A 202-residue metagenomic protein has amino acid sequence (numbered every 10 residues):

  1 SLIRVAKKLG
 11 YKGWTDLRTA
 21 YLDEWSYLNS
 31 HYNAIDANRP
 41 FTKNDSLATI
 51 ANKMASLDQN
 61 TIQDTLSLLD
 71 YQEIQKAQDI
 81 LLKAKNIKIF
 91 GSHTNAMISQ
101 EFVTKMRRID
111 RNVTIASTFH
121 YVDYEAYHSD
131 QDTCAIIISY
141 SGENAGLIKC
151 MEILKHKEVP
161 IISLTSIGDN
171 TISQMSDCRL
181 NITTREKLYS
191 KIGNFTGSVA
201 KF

Functional and structural regions predicted by a protein language model:
R4-Q72: HTH-adjacent hinge/linker in prokaryotic transcriptional regulators
W14, L47, A51, A55 (+5 more regions): Generic structural signal for well-ordered, non-membrane alpha-helical segments in soluble metabolic enzymes
D70-L82: Short, acidic loop-to-helix structural element flanking the phosphoryl-transfer center in phosphate-processing enzymes
D79-K201: Glycine-rich phosphate-binding loops that contact phosphosugars or nucleotide phosphates
